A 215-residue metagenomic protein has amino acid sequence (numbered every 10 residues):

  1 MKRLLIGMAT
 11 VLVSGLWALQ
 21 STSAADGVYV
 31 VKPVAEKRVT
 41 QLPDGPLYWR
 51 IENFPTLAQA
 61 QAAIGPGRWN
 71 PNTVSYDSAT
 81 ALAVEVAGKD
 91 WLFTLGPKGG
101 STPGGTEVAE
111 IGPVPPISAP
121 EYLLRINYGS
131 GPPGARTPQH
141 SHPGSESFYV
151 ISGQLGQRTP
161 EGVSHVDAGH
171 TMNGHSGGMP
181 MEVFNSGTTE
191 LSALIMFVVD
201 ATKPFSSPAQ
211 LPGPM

Functional and structural regions predicted by a protein language model:
M1-L4: Positively charged n-region of N-terminal signal peptides that target proteins for export
G7-W17: Bacterial N-terminal signal peptides
L19-Y122, P208-M215: A short, N-terminal "cap"/entry segment at the start of jelly-roll beta-barrel domains of the cupin/DSBH fold
R38-V39, D44, I51, S141 (+2 more regions): Conserved "cap/hinge" positions at secondary-structure junctions
F54-P71, A119, G129-G131, T159-P180: Short acidic-glycine-tyrosine-enriched beta hairpin
E85-D90, S176-P204: Ligand-binding loop in jelly-roll beta-barrel domains
P120-L123, P132-Y149: A short beta-loop-beta micro-motif enriched in histidine and acidic residues
P143-E161: Glycine- and acidic-residue-biased ligand/ion/polar-headgroup-sensing regions
